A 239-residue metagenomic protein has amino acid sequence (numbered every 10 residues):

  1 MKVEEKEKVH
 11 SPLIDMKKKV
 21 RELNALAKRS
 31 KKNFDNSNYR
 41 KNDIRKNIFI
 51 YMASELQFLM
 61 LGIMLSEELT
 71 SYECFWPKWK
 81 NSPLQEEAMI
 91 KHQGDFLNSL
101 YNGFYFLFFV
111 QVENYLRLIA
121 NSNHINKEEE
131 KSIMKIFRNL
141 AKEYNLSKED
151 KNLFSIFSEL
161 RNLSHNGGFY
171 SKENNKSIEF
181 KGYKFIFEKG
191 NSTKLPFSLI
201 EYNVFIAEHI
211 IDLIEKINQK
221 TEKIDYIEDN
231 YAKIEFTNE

Functional and structural regions predicted by a protein language model:
M1-L100, K148-N152, E159, N175-E239: Extended intrinsically disordered or low-complexity regions, especially N/C-terminal cytosolic tails and loops, rather
E5, E129, I133-I136, I156 (+1 more regions): Alpha-helical structural motif
W76-K80, N102-K135: Short, contiguous, well-structured surface segments enriched in hydrophobic/aromatic residues
L116-H124, N162-E173, E215: Charged/polar positions within long, soluble alpha-helices
I119-N123, Y144, H209: Alpha-helix C-terminal capping segments
I125-E143, E173-G190: Short, charged amphipathic alpha-helical segments flanked by flexible coils
I136-I178: Short, mixed-charge amphipathic alpha-helical segments
